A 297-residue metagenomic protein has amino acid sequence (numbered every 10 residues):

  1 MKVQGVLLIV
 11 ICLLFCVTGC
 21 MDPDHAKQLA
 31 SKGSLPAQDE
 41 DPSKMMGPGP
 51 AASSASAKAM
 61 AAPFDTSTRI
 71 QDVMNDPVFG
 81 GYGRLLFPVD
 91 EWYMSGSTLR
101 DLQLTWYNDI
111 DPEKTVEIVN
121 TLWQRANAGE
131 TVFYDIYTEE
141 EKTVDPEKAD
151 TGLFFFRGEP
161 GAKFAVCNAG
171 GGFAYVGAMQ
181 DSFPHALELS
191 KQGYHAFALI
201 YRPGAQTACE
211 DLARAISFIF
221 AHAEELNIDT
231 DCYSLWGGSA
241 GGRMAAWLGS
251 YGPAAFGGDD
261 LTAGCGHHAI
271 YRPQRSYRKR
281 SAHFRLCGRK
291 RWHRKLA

Functional and structural regions predicted by a protein language model:
C16-G19: C-terminal motif of bacterial Sec signal peptides marking the signal peptidase cleavage site
G81-Y82, L86-P160, C209, Y251: N-terminal cap/lid segment of alpha/beta-hydrolase-fold proteins
T151-A162, S217, L226, Y277: Short beta-strand-to-loop junctions in surface cap/lid or active-site-entrance loops
A162-G171: Short beta-strand element of the alpha/beta-hydrolase
M179-F197: Short amphipathic alpha-helix adjacent to the substrate-entry channel of hydrolases
E210, R214-S281: Primarily recognizes the serine-hydrolase "nucleophile elbow" in alpha/beta-hydrolase and SGNH/GDSL folds
R285-C287: Short beta-strand/loop motif that positions the catalytic acidic residue of the alpha/beta-hydrolase fold
W292-A297: Conserved alpha/beta-hydrolase "acid-adjacent" motif
